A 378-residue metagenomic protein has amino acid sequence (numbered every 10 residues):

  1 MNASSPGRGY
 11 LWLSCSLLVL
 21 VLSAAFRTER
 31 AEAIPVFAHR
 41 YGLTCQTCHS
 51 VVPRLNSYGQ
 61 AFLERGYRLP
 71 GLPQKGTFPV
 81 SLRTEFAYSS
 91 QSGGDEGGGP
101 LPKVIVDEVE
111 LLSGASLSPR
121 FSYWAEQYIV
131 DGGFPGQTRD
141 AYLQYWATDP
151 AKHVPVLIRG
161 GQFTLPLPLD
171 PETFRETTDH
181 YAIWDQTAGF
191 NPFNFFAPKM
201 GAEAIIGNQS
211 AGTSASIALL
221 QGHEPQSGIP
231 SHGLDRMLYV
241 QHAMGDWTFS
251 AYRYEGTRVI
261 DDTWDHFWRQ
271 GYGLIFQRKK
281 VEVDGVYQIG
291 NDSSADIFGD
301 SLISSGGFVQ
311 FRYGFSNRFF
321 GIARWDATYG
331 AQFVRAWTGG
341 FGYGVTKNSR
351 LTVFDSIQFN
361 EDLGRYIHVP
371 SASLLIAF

Functional and structural regions predicted by a protein language model:
G42-V52: The canonical Cys-X-X-Cys-His
T44, Y343, Y366-F378: Outer-membrane beta-barrel "beta-signal"
N56-Y58, V80-Y88, P100-P225, H232-F249 (+3 more regions): Outer membrane beta-barrel
A87-D95, Y128-G132, P150, L165-L167 (+6 more regions): Sequence/structural signature of outer-membrane beta-barrel proteins
G99-K103, D131-T138, P192-F196, G228-G233 (+4 more regions): Replace "Gram-negative outer membrane beta-barrel proteins" with "bacterial and organellar outer membrane beta-barrel
E110-S113, Y142-Q144, E203-I205, Y239-Q241 (+6 more regions): Outer-membrane beta-barrel architecture
S231, L238-A331: Detector for outer-membrane/organellar transmembrane beta-barrel domains, recognizing the amphipathic beta-strand
R312-F359: C-terminal hydrophobic structural anchor segments that stabilize assembly/packing rather than catalytic chemistry
